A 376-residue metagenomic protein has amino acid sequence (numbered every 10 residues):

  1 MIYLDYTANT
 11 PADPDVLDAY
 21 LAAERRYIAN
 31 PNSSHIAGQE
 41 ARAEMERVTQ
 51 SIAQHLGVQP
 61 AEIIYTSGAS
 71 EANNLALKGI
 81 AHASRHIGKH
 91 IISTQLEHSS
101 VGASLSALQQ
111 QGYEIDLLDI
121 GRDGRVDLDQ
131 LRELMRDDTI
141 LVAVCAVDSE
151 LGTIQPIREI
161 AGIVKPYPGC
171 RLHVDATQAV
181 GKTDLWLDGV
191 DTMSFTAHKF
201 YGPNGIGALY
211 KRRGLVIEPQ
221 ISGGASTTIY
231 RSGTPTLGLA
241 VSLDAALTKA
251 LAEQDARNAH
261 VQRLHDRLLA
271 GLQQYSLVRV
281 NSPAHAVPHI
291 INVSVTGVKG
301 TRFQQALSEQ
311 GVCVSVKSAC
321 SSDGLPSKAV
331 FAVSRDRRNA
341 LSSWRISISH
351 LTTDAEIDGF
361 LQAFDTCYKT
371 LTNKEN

Functional and structural regions predicted by a protein language model:
M1-N376: Pyridoxal 5′-phosphate
